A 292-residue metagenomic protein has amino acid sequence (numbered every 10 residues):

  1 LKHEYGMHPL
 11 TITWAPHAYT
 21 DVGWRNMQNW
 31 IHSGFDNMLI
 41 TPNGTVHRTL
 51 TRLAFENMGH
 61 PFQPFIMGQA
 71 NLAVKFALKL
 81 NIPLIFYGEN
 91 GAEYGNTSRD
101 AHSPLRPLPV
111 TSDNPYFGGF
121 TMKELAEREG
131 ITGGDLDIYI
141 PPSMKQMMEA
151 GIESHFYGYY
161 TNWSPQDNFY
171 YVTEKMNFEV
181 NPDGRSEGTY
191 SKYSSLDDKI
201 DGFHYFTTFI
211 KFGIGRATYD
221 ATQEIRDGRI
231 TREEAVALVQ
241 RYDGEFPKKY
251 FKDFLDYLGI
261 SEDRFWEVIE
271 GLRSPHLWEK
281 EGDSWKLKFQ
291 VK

Functional and structural regions predicted by a protein language model:
H3-K292: Nucleotide-activated chemistry modules centered on ATP-dependent adenylation/adenylyltransferase
